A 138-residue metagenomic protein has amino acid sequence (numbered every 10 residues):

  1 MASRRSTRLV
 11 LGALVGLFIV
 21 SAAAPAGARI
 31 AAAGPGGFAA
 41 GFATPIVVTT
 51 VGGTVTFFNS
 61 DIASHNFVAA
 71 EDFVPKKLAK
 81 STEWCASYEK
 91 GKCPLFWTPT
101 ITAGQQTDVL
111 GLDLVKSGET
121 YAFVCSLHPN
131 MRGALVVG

Functional and structural regions predicted by a protein language model:
A2-S6, L17-G138: Extracytoplasmic copper-binding redox domains, predominantly the cupredoxin/blue-copper superfamily
L9-V15: Sec-dependent signal peptide hydrophobic core
